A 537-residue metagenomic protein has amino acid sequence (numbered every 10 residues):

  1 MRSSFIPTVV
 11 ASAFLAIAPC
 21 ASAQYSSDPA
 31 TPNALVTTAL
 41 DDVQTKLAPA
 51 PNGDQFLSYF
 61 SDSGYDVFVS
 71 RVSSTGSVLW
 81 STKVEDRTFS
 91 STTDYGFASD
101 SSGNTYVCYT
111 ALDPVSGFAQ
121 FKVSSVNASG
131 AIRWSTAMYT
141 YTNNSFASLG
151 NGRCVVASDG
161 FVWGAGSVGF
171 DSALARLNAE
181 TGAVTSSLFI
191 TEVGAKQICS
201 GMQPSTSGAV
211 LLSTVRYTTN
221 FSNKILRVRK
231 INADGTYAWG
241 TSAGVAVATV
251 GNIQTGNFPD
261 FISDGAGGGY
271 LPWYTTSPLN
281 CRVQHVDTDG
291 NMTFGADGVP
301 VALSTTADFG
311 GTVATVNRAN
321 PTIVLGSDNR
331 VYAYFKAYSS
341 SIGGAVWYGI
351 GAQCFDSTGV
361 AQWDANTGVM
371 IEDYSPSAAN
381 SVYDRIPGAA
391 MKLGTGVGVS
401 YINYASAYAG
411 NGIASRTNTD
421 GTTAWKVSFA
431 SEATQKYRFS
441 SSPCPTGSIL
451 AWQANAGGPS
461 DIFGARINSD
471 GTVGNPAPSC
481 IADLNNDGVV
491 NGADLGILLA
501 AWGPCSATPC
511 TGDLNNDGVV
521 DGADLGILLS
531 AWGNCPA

Functional and structural regions predicted by a protein language model:
M1-F5: Positively charged n-region of N-terminal signal peptides that target proteins for export
P7-A18: Bacterial N-terminal signal peptides
V10, T75-S77, H285, C354 (+3 more regions): Preference for short coil/turn "hinge" residues that link or interrupt alpha-helices
A11, V43, T75, A173 (+2 more regions): Terminal low-complexity, poorly structured segments
A18-P19, A23, T142, T181 (+6 more regions): Generic low-complexity, intrinsically disordered sequence content enriched in small uncharged/hydrophobic residues
A23-A477: Extracellular, repeat-based ectodomains that mediate carbohydrate processing or recognition
T472-A537: Cellulosome-associated attachment modules in secreted, modular CAZymes
